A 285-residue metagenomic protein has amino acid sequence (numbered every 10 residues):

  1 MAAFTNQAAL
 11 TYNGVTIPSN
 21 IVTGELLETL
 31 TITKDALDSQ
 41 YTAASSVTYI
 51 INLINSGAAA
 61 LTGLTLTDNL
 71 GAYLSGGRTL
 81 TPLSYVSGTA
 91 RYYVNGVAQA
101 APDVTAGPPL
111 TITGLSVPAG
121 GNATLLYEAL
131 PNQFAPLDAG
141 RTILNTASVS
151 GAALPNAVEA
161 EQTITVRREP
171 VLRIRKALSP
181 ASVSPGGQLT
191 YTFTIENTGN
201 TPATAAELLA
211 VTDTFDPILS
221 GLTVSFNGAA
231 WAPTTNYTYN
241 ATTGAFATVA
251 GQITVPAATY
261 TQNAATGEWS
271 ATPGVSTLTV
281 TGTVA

Functional and structural regions predicted by a protein language model:
M1-A285: Exported/extracytosolic protein signature
